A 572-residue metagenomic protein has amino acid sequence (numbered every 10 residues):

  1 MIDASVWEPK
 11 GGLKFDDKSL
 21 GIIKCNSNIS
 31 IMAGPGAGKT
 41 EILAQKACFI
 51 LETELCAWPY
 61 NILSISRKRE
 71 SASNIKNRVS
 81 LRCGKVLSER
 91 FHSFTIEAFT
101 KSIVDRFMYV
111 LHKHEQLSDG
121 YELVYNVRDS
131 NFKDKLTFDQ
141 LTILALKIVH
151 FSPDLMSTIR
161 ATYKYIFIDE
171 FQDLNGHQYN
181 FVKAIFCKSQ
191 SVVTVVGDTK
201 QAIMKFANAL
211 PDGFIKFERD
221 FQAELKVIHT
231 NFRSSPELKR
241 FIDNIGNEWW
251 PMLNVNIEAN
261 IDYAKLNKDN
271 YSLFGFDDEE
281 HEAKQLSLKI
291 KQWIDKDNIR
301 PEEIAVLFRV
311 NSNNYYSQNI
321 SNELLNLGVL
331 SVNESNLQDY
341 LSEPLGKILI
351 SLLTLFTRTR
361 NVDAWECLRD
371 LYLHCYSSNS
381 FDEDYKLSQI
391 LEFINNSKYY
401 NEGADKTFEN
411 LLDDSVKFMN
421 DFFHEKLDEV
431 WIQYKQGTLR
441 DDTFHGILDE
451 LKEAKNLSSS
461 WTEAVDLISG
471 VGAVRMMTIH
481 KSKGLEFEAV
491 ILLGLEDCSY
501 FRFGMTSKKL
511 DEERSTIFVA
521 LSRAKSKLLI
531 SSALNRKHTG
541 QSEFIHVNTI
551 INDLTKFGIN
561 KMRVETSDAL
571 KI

Functional and structural regions predicted by a protein language model:
M1-M108, S522: P-loop NTPase Walker
S5, G11, C48, F181-N267: Conserved RecA-like helicase ATPase core segment that couples NTP binding/hydrolysis to strand translocation
S93, D129-Y165, N175-F181, S460-E463 (+2 more regions): Conserved helicase/translocase P-loop NTPase motor core
S93-S102, V196, K452-M505, E512-N535: Conserved helicase core region in the C-terminal RecA-like lobe
A223-E224, N231-L327: Helicase P-loop NTPase motor core
N298-E425, I432: ATPase/helicase motor core of nucleic-acid motors
Y376-K481, R502, G558: Accessory C-terminal helicase-associated subdomains
S388-K406, E496-I572: C-terminal accessory regions
